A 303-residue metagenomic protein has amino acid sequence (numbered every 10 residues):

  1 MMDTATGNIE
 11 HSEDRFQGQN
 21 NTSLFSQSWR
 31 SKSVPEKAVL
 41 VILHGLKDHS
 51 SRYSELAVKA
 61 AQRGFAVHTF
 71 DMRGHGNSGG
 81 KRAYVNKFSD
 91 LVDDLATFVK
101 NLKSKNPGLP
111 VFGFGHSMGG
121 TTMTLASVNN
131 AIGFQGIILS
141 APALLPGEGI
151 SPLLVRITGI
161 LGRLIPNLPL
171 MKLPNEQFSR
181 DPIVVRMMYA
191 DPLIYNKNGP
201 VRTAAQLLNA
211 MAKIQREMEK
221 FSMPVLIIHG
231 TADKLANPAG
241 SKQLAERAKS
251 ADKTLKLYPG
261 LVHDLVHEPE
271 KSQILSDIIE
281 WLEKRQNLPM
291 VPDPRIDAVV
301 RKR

Functional and structural regions predicted by a protein language model:
M1-S33: N-terminal cap/lid segment of alpha/beta-hydrolase-fold proteins
E36-G45: Short beta-strand element of the alpha/beta-hydrolase
L46-S50, G76-P110: Catalytic nucleophile-loop/oxyanion-hole region of alpha/beta-hydrolase and closely related hydrolase-like folds
A57-G80: Conserved alpha/beta-hydrolase
H116-G199: Alpha/beta-hydrolase-fold enzymes
F221, I227-H229, D233: Short beta-strand/loop motif that positions the catalytic acidic residue of the alpha/beta-hydrolase fold
M223, N237-E246: Short alpha-helix in the alpha/beta-hydrolase fold that links the catalytic acid
T254-R303: Catalytic active-site module of serine/aspartate enzymes centered on a nucleophile-bearing elbow/loop
